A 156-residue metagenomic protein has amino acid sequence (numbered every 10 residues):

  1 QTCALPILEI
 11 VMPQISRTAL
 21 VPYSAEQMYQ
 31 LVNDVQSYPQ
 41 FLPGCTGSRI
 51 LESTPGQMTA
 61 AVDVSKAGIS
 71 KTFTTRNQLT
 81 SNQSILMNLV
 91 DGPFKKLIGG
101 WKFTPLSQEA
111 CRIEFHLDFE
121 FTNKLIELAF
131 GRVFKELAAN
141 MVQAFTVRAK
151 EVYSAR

Functional and structural regions predicted by a protein language model:
Q1-L5: Short, small-residue-biased leader/transition segments that mark boundaries at the very start of proteins
L8-G56, A155: Hydrophobic ligand-binding cavity/cleft-lining segments
R17-A19, R49, F73-Q78, I98-P105 (+1 more regions): Hydrophobic/aromatic beta-strand elements that line small-molecule binding cavities or substrate pockets in beta-rich
V21-A25, V64-G68, L79-Q83, P93-K95 (+2 more regions): Beta-strand elements of well-folded, non-transmembrane domains
A25, L51-G56, Q78-N82, K102-R112: A short, structured loop/turn motif at beta-sheet edges
R49-D91, A144, R148: Glycine-rich portal/gate segments that line the openings of hydrophobic small-molecule binding cavities
L89-N140: Beta-strand/loop substructures that line and gate deep hydrophobic ligand-binding cavities in soluble
T146-R156: Short, highly charged C-terminal tails/helix-capping segments
